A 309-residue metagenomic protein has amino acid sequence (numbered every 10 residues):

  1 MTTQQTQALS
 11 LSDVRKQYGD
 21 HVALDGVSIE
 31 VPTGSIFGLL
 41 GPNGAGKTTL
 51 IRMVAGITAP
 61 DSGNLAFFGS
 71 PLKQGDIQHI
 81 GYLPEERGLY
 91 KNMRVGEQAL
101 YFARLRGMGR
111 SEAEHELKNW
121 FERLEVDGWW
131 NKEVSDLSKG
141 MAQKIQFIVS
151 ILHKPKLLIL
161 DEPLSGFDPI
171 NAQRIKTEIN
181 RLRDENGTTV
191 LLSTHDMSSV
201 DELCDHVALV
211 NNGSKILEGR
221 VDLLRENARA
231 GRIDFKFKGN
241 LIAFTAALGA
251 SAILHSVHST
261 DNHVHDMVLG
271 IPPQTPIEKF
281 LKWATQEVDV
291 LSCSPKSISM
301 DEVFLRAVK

Functional and structural regions predicted by a protein language model:
T2-Q4: Pre-NBD coupling/linker segments of ABC/ABC-like ATPases
T6-L9, K16-N211, L217: ABC transporter nucleotide-binding domains
S12, K236, S294-K296: Solvent-exposed beta-strand sheet faces enriched in polar/charged residues
T33, G128, F237-G239, I271-P273: Non-catalytic surface loops within mature trypsin-like serine protease
F68, G107, Q146, E226-R229 (+3 more regions): A generic structural signal for secondary-structure junctions that act as hinges or helix/strand caps at the edges
T177-G270: ABC transporter nucleotide-binding domain
P272-K309: C-terminal coupling/interaction segments
